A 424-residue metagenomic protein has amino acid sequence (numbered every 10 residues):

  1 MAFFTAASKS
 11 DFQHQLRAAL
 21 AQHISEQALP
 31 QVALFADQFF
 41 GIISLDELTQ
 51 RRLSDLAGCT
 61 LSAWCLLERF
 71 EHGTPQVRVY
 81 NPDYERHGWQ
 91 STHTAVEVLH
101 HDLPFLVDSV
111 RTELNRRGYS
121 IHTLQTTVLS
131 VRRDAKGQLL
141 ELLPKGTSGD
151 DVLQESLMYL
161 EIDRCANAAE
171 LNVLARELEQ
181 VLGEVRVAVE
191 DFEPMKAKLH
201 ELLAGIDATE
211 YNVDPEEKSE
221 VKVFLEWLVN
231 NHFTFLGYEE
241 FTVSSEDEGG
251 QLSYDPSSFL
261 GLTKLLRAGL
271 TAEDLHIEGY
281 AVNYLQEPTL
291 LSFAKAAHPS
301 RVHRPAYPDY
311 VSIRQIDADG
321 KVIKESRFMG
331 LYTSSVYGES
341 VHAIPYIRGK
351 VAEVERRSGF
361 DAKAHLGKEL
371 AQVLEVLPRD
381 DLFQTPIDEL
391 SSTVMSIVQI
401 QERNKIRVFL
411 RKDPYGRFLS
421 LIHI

Functional and structural regions predicted by a protein language model:
A2-S91, A95-E97, T112, T127 (+1 more regions): Charge-rich interaction surfaces and accessory domains that mediate macromolecular binding and assembly
L61-L66, P75, V79-Y80, L106 (+2 more regions): Ser/Thr-rich, low-complexity intrinsically disordered terminal regions
A95, S120-T123, L157-Y159, L419: Beta-sheet entry/capping signal
P104-D108, A168-A169: Loop/helix-junction capping segments adjacent to catalytic residues or to phosphate/diphosphate-binding pockets
I121-L124, T147-G149, E184-V187: Glycine-rich loops and low-complexity Gly/Arg-rich segments that provide flexible linkers or classic glycine-based
R132-V181: Long, continuous compositionally biased terminal/linker segments
I422-I424: Conserved small/polar residues in nucleotide/adenosyl-binding loops
